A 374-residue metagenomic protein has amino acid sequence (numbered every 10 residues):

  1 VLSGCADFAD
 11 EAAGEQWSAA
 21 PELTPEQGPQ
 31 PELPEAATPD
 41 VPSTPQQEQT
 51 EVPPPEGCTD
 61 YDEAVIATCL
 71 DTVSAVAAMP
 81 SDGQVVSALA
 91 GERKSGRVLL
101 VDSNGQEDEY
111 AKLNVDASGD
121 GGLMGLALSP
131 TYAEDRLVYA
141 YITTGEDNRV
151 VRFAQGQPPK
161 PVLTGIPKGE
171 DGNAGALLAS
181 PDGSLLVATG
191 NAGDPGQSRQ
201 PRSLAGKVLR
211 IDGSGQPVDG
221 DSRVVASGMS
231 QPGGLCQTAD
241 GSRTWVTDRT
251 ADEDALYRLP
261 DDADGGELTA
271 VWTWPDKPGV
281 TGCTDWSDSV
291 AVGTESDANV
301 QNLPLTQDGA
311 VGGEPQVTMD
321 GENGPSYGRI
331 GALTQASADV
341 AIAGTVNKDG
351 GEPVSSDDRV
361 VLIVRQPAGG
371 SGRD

Functional and structural regions predicted by a protein language model:
L2-G4: C-terminal motif of bacterial Sec signal peptides marking the signal peptidase cleavage site
A6-N191, T244, D276-E314, D320-R373: Acidic, Gly/Ser/Thr-rich repeat motifs that build Ca2+-stabilized beta-propeller blades
G57-Y61, R199-A205, E253-D254, D264-V271: Glycine-rich phosphate-binding "P-loop"
N191-D194, S198-V246: Loop-centered beta-sheet repeat module
D212, D261-A263, T306-A310: Short helix-loop-beta junction
G220-R223, V271-W272, S287: Active-site rim elements
T247-D248, A255-Y257, E267-W272, G282-T284: Oxyanion-binding "anion nests"
A251-D252, L259-D264, P367-A368: Short edge-strand/loop segments of extracellular domains
